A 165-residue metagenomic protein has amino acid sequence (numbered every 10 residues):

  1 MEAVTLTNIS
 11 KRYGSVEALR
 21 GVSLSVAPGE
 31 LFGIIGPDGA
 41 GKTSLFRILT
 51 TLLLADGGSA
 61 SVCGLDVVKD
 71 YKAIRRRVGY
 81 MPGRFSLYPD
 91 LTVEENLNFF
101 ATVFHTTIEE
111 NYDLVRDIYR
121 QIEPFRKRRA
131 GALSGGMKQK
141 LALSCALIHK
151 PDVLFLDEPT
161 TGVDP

Functional and structural regions predicted by a protein language model:
M1-I9: Conserved N-terminal strand/loop that marks the beginning of ABC ATPase nucleotide-binding domains
K11-V22, V26-P165: ABC transporter nucleotide-binding domains
